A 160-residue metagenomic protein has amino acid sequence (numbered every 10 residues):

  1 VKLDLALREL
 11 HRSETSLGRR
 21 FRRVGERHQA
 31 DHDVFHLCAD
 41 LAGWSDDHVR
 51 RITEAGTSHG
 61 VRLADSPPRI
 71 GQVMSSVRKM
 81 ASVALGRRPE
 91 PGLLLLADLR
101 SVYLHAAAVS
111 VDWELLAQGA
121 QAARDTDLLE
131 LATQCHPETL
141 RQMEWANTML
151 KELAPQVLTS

Functional and structural regions predicted by a protein language model:
K2-L10, D31-R51, D98-H105, D127-T139: Alpha-helical scaffold segments that form or flank carboxylate-/histidine-based iron centers
L3-E26, V73-A123: Acidic/histidine-rich alpha-helical segments that form the ligand environment of transition-metal centers
V24, H48, Q142: Short alpha-helical functional segments enriched in proximate histidine and acidic residues
V24-V34, H59-G60, A117-T133, E152-V157: Inter-helical turn/loop segments and adjacent helix faces that build the functional surface of alpha-helical bundle
H32-M80, A146-M149: Conserved alpha-helical segments that form or flank metal/cofactor-binding pockets of metalloenzymes
R62-M80, T126-P137, Q156-S160: Charge-rich, acidic-biased intrinsically disordered regions
T139-S160: Short terminal or interdomain "cap/linker" segment that borders an active site or interface and mediates
